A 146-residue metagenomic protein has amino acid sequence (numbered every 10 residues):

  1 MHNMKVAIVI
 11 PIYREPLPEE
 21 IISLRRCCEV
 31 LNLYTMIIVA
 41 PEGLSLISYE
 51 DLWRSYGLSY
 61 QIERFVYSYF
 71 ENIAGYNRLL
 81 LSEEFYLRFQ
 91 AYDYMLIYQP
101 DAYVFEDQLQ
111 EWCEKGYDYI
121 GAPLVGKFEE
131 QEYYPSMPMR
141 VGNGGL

Functional and structural regions predicted by a protein language model:
M1-R25: N-proximal low-complexity "stem/linker" segments adjacent to membrane-targeting elements
I10-I12, I38-E42, G121: Short beta-strand/turn micro-motifs composed of small residues that flank or help shape donor/cofactor-binding pockets
R14-P18, L44-S45, Y103, K127: Short acidic, S/G/P-rich loop/turn micro-motifs used as interaction or catalytic elements
S23-Y34: Short, acidic, metal-binding catalytic loop of nucleotide-sugar glycosyltransferases
V39-D93: Active-site-proximal specificity loops/subdomain of glycosyltransferases
Y92-V104: Short beta-strand-to-loop acidic/aromatic patch adjacent to the donor-nucleotide binding site
A102-P135: Conserved donor-nucleotide/metal-binding helix-loop-beta segment in metal-dependent transferases, i.e., the alpha-helix
R140-L146: Short glycine- and hydrophobic/aromatic-rich loop-to-beta-strand nucleating segment in the catalytic cores
